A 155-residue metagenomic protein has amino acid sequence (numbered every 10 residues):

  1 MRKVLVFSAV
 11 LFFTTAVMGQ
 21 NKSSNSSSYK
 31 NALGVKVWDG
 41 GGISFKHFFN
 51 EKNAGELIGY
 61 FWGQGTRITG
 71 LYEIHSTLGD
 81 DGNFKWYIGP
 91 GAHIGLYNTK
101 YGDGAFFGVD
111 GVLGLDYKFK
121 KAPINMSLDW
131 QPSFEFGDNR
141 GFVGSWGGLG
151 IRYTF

Functional and structural regions predicted by a protein language model:
M1-S26: Cleavable N-terminal export/targeting peptides
R2-K3, K36, K46, R152: Basic side chains
G19-R67: Short glycine/proline- and aromatic-enriched beta-strand/turn motifs that initiate or cap beta-hairpins
S27-Y29, V37-G41, Q64-I68, F84 (+2 more regions): Residues that define the transmembrane beta-barrel architecture of outer-membrane proteins
K36-G40, G89-Y97, Q131-E135: Short glycine-rich beta-strand segments
H47-L128: Gram-negative (and chloroplast) outer-membrane scaffold detector with strong preference for beta-barrel transmembrane
K120-F155: Predominantly the C-terminal beta-signal and adjacent terminal strand-loop region of outer-membrane beta-barrel
